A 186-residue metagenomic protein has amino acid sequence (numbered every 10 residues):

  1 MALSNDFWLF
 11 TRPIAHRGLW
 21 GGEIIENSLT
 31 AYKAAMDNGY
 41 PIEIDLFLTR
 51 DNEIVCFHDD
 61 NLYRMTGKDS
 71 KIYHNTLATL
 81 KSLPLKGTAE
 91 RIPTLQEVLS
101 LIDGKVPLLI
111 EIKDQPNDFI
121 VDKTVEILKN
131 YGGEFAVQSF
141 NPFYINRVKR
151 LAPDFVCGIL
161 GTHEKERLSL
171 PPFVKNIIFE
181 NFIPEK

Functional and structural regions predicted by a protein language model:
M1-K186: Phosphate-group recognition and catalysis centered on beta-loop-alpha active-site segments
